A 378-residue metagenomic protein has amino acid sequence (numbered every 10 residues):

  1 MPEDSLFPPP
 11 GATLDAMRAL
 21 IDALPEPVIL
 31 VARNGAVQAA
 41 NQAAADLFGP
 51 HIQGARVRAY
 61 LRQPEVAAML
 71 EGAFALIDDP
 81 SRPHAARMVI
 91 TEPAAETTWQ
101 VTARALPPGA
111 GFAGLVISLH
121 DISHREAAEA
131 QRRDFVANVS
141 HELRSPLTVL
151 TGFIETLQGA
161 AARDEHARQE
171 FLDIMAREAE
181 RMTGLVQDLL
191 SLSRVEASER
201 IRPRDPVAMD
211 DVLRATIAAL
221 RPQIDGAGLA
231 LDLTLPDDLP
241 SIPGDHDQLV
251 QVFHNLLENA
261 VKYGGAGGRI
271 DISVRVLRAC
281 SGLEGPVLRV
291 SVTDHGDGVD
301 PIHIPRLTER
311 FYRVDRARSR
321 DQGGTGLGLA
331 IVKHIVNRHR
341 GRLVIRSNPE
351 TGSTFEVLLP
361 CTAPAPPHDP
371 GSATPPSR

Functional and structural regions predicted by a protein language model:
P2-A43: Sensory modules in modular signal-transduction proteins
R56-H120, H124: PAS-family sensory/regulatory modules and their coupling/dimerization elements
R177-M182: Short alpha-helical segment of the dimerization/phosphotransfer core of two-component systems
A197-R202, S241-G244: Conserved micro-motifs of the catalytic ATP-binding
D205-P206, D225, A230-P240, L277: Conserved catalytic submotifs in the C-terminal HATPase_c
M209, G298-R306: Short helix N-cap motif at coil->helix boundaries in the Bergerat
